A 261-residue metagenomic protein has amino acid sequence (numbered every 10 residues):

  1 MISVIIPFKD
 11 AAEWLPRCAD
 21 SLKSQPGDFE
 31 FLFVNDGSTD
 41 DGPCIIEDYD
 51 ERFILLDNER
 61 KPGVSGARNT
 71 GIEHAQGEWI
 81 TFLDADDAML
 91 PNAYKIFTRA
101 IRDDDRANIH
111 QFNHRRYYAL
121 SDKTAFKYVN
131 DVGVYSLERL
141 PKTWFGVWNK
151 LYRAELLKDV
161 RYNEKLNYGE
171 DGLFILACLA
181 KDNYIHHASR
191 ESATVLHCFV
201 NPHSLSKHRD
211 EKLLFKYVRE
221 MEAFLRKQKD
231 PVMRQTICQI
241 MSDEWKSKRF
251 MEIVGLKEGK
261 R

Functional and structural regions predicted by a protein language model:
I6, D28-G37, L56-N58, A85: Short beta-strand/loop segment that forms part of the nucleotide-sugar
D20-F29: Short, acidic, metal-binding catalytic loop of nucleotide-sugar glycosyltransferases
S21, N35-C44, R60, D84: A conserved acidic beta->alpha catalytic loop
N58-A75: Glycine-rich, basic loop-to-helix element that forms the pyrophosphate-binding segment of sugar-nucleotide handling
I80: Short aromatic/hydrophobic "clamp" motif used to bind/position activated sugar donors
L90-R161, H208-E211: Flexible acidic/His/Gly-enriched loops in nucleotide-sugar-dependent glycosyltransferase catalytic domains
Y135-E211: Conserved nucleotide-sugar donor-binding catalytic segment
S192-N201, K207-Q235, K257: Catalytic core of nucleotide-sugar-dependent glycosyltransferases
